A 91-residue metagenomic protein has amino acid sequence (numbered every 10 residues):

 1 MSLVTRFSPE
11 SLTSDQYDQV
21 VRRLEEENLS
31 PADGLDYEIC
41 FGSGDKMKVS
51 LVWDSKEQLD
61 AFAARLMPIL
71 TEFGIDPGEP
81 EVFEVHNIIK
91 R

Functional and structural regions predicted by a protein language model:
M1-K48, D54-P68, D76-R91: Short S/T/G/P-rich N-terminal loop/turn motif that feeds into the first structured element of a domain
